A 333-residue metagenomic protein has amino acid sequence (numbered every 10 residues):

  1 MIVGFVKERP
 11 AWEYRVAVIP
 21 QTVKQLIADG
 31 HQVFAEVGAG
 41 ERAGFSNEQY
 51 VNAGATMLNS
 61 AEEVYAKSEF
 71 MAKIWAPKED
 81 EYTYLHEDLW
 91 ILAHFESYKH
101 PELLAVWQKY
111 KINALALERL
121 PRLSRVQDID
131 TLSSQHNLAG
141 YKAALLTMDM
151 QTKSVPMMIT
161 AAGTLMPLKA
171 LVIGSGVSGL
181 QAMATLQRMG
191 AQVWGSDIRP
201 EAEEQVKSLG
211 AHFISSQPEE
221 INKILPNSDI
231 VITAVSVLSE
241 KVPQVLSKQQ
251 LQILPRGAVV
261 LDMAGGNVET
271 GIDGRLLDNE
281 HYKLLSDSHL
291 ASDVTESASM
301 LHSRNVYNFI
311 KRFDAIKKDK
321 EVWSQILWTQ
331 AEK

Functional and structural regions predicted by a protein language model:
I2, P77-P167: Glycine/serine-rich phosphate-binding loop and adjoining beta1-alpha1 elements at the start of nucleotide-handling
I2-V106, Y110: An N-terminal-biased, well-structured beta-alpha scaffold segment characteristic of Rossmann-like dinucleotide-binding
K7, A11-R42, Q151-T233: Glycine-rich phosphate/diphosphate-binding loop of Rossmann-like nucleotide-binding domains
V33, M57, I91, A114-L115 (+4 more regions): Hydrophobic beta-strand scaffold residues
E69, W75-A76, F95-E96, Q217-P218 (+3 more regions): Short glycine-/small-residue-rich Rossmann-like dinucleotide-binding loops
E118-L120, S124-L146, M150-A161, V268-K333: Adenosine-phosphate binding glycine-rich loop
S208-K283: Rossmann-like adenosine-cofactor binding region
